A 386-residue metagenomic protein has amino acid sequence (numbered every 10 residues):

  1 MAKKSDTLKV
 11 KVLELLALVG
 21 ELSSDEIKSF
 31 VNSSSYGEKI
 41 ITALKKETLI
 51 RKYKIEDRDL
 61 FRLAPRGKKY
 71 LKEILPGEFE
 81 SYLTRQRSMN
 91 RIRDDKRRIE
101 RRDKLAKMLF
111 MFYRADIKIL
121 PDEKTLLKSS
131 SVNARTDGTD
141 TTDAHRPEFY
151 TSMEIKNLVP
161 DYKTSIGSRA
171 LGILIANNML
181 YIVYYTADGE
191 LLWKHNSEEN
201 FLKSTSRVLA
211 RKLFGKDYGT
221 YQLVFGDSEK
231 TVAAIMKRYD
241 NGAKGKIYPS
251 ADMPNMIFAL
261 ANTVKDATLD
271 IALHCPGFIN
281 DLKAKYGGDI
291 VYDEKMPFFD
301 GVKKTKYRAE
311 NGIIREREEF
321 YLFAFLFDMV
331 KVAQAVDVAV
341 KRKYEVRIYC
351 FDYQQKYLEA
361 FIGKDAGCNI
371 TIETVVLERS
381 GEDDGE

Functional and structural regions predicted by a protein language model:
M1-Q86: Basic, Lys/Arg-rich alpha-helical nucleic-acid-recognition elements, primarily the DNA-binding modules of transcription
I41-L44, I50, F61, I173 (+3 more regions): Hydrophobic beta-strand residues in large extracellular and virion-surface proteins
T48-K52, I117-D122, I290-D300: Short secondary-structure junctions
D57, N178, N311-G312: Intrinsic-disorder/low-complexity loop/linker signature
Y70-L75, L192-S197, Q334: A short, polar/proline- and glycine-enriched secondary-structure boundary/capping micro-motif
M89-N200: Exposed, interaction-prone assembly regions rather than primary DNA-binding/catalytic cores
V183, E190, V208, L213 (+1 more regions): Long, compositionally biased intrinsically disordered regions
